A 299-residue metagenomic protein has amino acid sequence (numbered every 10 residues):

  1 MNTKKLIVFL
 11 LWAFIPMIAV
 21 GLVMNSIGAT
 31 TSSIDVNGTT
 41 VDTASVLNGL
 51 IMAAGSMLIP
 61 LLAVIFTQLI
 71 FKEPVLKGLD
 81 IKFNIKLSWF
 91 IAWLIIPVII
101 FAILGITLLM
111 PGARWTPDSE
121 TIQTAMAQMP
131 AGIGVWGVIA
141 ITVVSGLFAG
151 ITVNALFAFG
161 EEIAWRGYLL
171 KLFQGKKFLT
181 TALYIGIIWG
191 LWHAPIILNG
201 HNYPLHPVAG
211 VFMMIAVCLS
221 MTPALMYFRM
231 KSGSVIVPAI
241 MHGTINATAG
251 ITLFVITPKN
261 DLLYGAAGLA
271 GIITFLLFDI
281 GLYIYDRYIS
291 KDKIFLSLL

Functional and structural regions predicted by a protein language model:
L6-A19, I91-I100, I188: Alpha-helical transmembrane segments
V20-F71, I81, K86-V98, P117-I141 (+2 more regions): Alpha-helical transmembrane segments in multi-pass membrane proteins
G21, L61-V64, A194-I197, N246-I251 (+1 more regions): Hydrophobic transmembrane alpha-helices of multi-pass small-molecule transporters
L22, L183, P207-A267: Functionally important transmembrane alpha-helices
L69, P207, M241-L299: C-terminal membrane module of polytopic membrane proteins
I103-Q123: Functional transmembrane-helix hotspots
F159-I188, M230-S234: Membrane-interface helix/loop boundary segments of multi-pass membrane proteins
G186-V208: Membrane-helix boundary elements
